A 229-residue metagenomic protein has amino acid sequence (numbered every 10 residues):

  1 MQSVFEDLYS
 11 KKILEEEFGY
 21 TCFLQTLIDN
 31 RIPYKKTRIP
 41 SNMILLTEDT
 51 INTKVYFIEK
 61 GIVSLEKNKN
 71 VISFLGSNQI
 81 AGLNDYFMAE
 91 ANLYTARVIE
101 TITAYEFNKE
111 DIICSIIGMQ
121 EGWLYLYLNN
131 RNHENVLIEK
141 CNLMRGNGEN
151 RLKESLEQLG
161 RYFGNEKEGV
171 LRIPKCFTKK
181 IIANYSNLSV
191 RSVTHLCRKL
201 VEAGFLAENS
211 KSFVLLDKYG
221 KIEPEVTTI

Functional and structural regions predicted by a protein language model:
M1-S41, A81, D85-Y86: Cyclic nucleotide-binding regulatory module and flanking cytosolic helices
R31-I32, T50-N52: Short, small/polar residue-rich loop motifs at catalytic or cofactor-binding pockets
I39-P40, I44-T50: Short phosphate-coordinating micro-motif centered on Lys-Gly-acidic
P40, E59-K60, G76, E100: A cytosolic small-molecule/anion-sensing beta-strand core signal
N52-N68, S77-Q79: Glycine- and acidic-residue-biased ligand/ion/polar-headgroup-sensing regions
I72-I138: Cyclic-nucleotide recognition modules
L124-N187: Polybasic "coupling" helices that flank or enter modular domains
R161-I229: Phosphate-/nucleic-acid-contacting segments
